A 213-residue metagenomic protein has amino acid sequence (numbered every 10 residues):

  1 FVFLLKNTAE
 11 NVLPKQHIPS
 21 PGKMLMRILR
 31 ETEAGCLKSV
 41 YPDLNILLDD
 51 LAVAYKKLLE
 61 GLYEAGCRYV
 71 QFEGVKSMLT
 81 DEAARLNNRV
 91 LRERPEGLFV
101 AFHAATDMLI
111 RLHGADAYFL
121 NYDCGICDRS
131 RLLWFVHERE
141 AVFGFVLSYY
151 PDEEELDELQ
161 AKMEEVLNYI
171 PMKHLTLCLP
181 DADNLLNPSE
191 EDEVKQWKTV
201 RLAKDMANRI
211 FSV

Functional and structural regions predicted by a protein language model:
F1-V213: Domain-level signal for soluble alpha/beta catalytic cores
